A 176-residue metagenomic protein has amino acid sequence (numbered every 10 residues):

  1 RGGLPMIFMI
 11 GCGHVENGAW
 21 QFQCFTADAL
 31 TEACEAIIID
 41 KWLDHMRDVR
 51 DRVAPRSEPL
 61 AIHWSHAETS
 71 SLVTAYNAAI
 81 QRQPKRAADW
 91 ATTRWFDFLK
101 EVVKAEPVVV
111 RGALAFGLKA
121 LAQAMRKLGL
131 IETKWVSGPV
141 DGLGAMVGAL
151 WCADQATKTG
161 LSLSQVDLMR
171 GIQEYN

Functional and structural regions predicted by a protein language model:
R1, V15, A19: Acidic, glycine-rich loop-and-beta core segments that form the ion-binding/anion-interacting portion of active sites
R1-I7, G11: Entry/capping segment at the start of metal-dependent catalytic domains with acidic active-site entry clusters
C12-H14, H63: Hydrophobic side chains in beta-strands
Q21-C24, E174: Intrinsically disordered, low-complexity N-terminal regions enriched in serine/proline/glycine with scattered basic
Q23-L150: Conserved DEDDh/DEDDy metal-dependent 3′-5′ exonuclease domain
C152-N176: Long, compositionally biased intrinsically disordered regions
